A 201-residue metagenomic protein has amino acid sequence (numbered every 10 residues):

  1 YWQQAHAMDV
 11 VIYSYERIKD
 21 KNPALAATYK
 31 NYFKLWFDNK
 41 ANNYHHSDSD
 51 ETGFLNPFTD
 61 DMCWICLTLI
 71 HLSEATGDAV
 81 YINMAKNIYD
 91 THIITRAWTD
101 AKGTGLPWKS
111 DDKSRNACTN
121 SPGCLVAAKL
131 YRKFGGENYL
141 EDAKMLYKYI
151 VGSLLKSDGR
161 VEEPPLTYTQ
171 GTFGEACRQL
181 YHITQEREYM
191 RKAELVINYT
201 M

Functional and structural regions predicted by a protein language model:
Y1-M201: Glycan-recognition and catalytic cores of secretory/periplasmic carbohydrate-active enzymes
